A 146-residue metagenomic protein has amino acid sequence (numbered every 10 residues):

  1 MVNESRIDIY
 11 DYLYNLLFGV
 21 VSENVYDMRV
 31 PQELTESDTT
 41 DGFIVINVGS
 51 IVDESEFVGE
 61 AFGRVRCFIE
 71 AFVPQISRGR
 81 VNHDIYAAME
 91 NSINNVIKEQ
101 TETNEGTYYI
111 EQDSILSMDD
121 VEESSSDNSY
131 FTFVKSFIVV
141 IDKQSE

Functional and structural regions predicted by a protein language model:
M1-G59, E99-Y108: Small/polar-rich, solvent-exposed N-terminal microdomains that initiate assembly or binding
M1-Y12, I51-R64, N104-E146: Short, charged interaction patches at domain edges and termini
E33, G49-I51, F72-I76, V140-Q144: Generic structural motif
G63-Q75: Active-site-adjacent structural patch at catalytic or cofactor/ligand-binding sites
I76-Y86: Short, conserved charged micro-motifs
I85-I93: Short amphipathic alpha-helices in soluble, non-transmembrane regions that often serve as interface/regulatory elements
V96: Extracellular and organelle-lumenal recognition/adhesion modules and their flexible linkers in secreted
